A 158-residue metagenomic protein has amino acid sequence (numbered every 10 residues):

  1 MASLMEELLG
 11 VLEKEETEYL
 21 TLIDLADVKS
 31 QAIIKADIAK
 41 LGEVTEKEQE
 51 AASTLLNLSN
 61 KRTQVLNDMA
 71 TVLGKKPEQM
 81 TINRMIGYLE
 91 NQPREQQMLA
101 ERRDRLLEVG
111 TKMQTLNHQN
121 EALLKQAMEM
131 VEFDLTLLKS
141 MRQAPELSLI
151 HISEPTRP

Functional and structural regions predicted by a protein language model:
M1-M85, E90-N91: Extended, charge-rich alpha-helical scaffolding segments
L8-A26, A51, L55-L58, R62-V65 (+3 more regions): Amphipathic alpha-helical coiled-coil segments
A36-D37, K139, T156: Conserved functional loop/turn residues at catalytic and ligand-binding sites
T45, T156-R157: Ser/Thr-centric signal marking residues that sit in or immediately flank functional binding/regulatory motifs
A144-L147: Short, intrinsically disordered, charge-balanced linker/junction segments flanking boundaries in proteins
I150-T156: Conserved small/polar residues in nucleotide/adenosyl-binding loops
